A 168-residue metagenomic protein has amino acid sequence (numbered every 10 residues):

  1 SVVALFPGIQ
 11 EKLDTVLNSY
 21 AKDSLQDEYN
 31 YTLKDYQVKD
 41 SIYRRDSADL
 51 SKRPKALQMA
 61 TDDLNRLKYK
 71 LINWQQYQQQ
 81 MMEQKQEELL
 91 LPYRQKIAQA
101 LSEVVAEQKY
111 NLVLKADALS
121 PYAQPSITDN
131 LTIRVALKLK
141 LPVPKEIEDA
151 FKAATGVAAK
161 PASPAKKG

Functional and structural regions predicted by a protein language model:
S1-G168: Amphipathic, charged alpha-helical segments and their helix-to-coil junctions in extracytoplasmic/peripheral assemblies
